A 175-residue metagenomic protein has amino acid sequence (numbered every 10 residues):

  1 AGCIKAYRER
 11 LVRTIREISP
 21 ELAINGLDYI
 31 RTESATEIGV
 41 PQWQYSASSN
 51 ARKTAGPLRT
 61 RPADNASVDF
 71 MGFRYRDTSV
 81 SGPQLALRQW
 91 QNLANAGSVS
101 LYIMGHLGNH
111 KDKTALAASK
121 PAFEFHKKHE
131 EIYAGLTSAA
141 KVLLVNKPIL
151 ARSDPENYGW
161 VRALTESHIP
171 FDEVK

Functional and structural regions predicted by a protein language model:
G2-K175: Carbohydrate-binding surfaces of carbohydrate-active enzymes
